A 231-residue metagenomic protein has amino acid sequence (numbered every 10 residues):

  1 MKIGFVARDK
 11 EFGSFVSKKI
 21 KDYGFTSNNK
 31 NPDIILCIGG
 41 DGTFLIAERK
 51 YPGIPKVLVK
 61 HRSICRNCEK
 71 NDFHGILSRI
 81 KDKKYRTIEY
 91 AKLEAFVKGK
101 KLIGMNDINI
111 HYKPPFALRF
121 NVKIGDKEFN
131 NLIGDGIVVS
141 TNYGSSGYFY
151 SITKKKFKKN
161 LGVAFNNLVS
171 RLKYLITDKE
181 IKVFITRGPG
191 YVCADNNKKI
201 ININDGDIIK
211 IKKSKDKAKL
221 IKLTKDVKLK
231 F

Functional and structural regions predicted by a protein language model:
M1, D33, I54: Short coil/turn segments at beta-strand junctions that form active-site/ligand-binding loops
M1-S27, R62-I137, Y143-F231: Catalytic phosphate-donor-binding core of small-molecule kinases
F5, C37, L58: Conserved SAM-binding loop
N29-R49: Short, well-ordered secondary-structure micro-motifs within conserved domains or adaptor modules
I35, K56, I137-V138: Short, well-ordered beta-strand core segments
G39-D41, T141-G144: A short acidic Gly-Thr/Ser loop motif
A47-R62: A short, gly/pro- and small-residue-rich
